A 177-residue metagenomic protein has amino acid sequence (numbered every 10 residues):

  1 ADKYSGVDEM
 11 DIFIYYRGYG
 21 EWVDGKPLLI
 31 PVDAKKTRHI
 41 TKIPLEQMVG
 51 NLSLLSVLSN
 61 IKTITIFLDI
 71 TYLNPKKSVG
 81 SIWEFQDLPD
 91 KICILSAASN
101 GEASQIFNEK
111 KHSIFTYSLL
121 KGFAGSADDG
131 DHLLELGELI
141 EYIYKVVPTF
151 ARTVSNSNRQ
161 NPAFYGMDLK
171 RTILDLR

Functional and structural regions predicted by a protein language model:
A1-R177: Cysteine endopeptidase catalytic domains of the caspase/legumain-like
